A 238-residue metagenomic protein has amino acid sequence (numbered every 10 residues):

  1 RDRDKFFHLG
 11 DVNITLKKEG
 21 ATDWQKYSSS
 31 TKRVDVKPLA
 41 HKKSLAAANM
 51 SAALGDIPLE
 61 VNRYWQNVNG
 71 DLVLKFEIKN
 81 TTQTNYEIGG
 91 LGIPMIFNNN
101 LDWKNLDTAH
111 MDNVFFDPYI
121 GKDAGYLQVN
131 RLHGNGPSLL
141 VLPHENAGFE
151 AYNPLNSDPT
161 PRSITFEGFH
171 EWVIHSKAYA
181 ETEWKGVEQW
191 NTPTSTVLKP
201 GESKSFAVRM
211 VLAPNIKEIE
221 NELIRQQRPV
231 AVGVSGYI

Functional and structural regions predicted by a protein language model:
R1-S51, D112, F116-D117, A124-Y179: Acidic-aromatic substrate-binding/catalytic surfaces of carbohydrate-active enzymes
N13-K75, T81-Q83, E87, G168-T194 (+2 more regions): Extended, loop-rich substrate-binding clefts of extracytoplasmic carbohydrate-active enzymes
S51-I57, L106-T108, P118-G121, R131 (+1 more regions): Extracellular beta-rich ligand/substrate-recognition surface
T82-G92, I219-E220: Short, hydrophobic/aromatic beta-strand segments
G89-N100, S176-E181, I224: Short acidic, flexible loop segments centered on an aromatic residue
I96-H110: Short aromatic-acidic-glycine turn motif
E188-V234: Catalytic cores of secreted or luminal carbohydrate-active enzymes
